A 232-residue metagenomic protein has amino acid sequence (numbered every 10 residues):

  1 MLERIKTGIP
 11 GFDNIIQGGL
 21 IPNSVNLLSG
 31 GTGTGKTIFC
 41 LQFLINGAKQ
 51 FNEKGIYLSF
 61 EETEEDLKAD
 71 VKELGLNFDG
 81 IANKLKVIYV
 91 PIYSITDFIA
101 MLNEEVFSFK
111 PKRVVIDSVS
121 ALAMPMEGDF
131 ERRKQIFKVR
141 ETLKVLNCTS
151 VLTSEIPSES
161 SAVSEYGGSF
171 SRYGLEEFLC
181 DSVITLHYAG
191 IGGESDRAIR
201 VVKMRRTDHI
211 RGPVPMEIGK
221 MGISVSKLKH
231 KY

Functional and structural regions predicted by a protein language model:
M1-E3, F107-R113, Y188-Y232: Conserved P-loop NTPase
T7-G19: Pre-Walker A adenine-sensing motif
P22, N26, G31-D97: Conserved P-loop
N26, V183-T185: Short, well-ordered beta-strand core segments
F60, E155, Y188: Cofactor-binding loop segments of dinucleotide-utilizing enzymes, especially the Rossmann-like FAD- and NAD(P)+-binding
E62-I92, F107-S108, A123, I210-M216 (+1 more regions): Mobile, glycine- and charge-enriched loop segments and immediately flanking short secondary-structure elements within
I92, T96-L179, V183, G193: P-loop NTPase motor core
